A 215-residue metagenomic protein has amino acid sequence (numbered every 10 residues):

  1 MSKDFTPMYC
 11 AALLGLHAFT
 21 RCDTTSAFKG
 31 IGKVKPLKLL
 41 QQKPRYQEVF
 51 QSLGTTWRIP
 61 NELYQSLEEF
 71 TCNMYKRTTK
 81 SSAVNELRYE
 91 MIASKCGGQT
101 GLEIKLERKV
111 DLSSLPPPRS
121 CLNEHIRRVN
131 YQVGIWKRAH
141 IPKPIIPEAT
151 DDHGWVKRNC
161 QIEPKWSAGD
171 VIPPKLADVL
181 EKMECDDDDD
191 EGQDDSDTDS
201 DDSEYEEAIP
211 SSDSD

Functional and structural regions predicted by a protein language model:
M1-V156, Q161-I162: Extended two-metal-dependent nuclease catalytic cores across DNA- and RNA-processing enzymes
K3, I59-Y64, P174, D178-K182 (+1 more regions): Membrane-interacting alpha-helical segments
T20, A83, L87, R108 (+4 more regions): Exposed, low-complexity/repetitive linear segments and helix-based recognition motifs, biased toward charged/polar
K43-R45, L112, Q132-G134, P173 (+3 more regions): Intrinsic disorder and flexible coil segments
I141, V156-L180: Long, highly charged low-complexity segments enriched in Glu/Asp and Lys/Arg with interspersed Ser/Thr
K182-D215: Acidic, serine-rich low-complexity intrinsically disordered regions
